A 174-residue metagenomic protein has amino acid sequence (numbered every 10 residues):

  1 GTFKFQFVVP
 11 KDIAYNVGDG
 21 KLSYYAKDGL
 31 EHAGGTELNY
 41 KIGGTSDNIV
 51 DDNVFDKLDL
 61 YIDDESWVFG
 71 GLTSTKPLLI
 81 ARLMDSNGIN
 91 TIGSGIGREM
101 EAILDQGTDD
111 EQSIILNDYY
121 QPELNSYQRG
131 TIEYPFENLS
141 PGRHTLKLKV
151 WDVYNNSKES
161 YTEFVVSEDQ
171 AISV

Functional and structural regions predicted by a protein language model:
T2-G44, D59-S66, I80-D169: Long, low-complexity serine/threonine/glycine- and acidic-rich segments characteristic of extracellular
E31, V50-D51, G70-L72: Edge/loop elements at the starts and ends of beta-strands within beta-rich repeat scaffolds
D51-D63, A171-V174: Proline-enriched interdomain boundary motifs that mark the N-terminal boundary and often initiate the first structured
S66-T75, Q170-A171: Short, solvent-exposed loop/linker segments at the N-terminal edge of repeated beta-sheet extracellular domains
